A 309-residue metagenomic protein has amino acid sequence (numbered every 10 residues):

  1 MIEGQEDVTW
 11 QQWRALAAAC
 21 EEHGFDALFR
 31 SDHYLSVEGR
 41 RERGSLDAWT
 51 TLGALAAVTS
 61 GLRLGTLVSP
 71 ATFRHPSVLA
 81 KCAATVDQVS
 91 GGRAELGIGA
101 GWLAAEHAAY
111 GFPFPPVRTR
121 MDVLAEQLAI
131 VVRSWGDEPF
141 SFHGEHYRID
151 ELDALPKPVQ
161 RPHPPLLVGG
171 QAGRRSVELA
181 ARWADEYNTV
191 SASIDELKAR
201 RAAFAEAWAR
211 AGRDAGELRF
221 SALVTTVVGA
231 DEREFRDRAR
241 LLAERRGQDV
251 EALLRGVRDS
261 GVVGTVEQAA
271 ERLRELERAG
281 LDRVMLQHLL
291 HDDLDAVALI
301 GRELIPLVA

Functional and structural regions predicted by a protein language model:
M1-A309: Active-site-adjacent structural elements that line small-molecule/cofactor binding pockets in enzymes
